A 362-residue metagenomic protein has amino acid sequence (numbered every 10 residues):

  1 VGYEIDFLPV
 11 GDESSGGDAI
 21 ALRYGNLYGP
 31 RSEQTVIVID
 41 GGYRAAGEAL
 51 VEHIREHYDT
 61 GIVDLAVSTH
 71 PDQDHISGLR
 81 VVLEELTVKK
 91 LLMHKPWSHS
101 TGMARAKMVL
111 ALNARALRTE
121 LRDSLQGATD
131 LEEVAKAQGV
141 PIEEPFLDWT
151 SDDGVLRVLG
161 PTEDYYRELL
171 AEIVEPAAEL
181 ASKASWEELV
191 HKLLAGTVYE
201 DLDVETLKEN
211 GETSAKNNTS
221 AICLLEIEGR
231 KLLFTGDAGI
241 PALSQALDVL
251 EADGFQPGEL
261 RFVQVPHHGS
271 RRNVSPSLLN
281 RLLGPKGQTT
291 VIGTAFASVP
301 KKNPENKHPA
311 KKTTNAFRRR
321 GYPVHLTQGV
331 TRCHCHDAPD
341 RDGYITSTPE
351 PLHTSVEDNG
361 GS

Functional and structural regions predicted by a protein language model:
V1-I5, V10, L83-K231, R318-S362: Flexible, acidic/histidine-containing loops and adjacent segments that form or flank the divalent-metal
G2-D59, A215-P241: Conserved beta-strand hairpin/beta-sheet module of binuclear metal-dependent hydrolase folds, prominently
V10, I39-G42, T69-P71, P145-L147 (+5 more regions): Active-site-proximal beta-strand/loop segments in catalytic clefts of secreted hydrolases
P30-T35, R44-M93, D253-S270: Active-site metal-binding motif and surrounding structural segment of the metallo-beta-lactamase
R44-A45, P71-S77, S98-T101, T150-S151 (+4 more regions): Active-site environment of divalent metal-dependent phosphoester hydrolases
A49-H53, G78-V82, Q245-V249, S275-L282 (+1 more regions): A short acidic, amphipathic alpha-helical/loop segment
L233-T290, A295-A297: Extended hydrophobic/aromatic segments used for targeting, binding, or gating
R271, T289-P309, T313-R341: Long, positively charged, glycine-interspersed low-complexity recognition regions
